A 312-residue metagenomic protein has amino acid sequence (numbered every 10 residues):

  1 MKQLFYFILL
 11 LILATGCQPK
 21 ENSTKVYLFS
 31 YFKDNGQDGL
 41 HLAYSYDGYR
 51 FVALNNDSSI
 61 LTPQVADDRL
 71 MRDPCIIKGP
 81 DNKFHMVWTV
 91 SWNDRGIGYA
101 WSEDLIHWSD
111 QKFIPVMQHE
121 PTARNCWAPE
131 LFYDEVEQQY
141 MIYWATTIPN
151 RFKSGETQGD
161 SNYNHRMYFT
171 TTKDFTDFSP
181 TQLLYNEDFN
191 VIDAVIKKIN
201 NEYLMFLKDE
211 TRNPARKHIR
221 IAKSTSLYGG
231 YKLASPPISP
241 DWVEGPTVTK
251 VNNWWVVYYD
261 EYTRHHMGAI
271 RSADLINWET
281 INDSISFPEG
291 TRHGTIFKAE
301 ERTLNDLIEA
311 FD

Functional and structural regions predicted by a protein language model:
M1-S23: Bacterial Sec-dependent N-terminal signal peptides
C17-D312: Carbohydrate-active catalytic/glycan-binding domains of CAZyme proteins, especially the secreted or lumenal ectodomains
